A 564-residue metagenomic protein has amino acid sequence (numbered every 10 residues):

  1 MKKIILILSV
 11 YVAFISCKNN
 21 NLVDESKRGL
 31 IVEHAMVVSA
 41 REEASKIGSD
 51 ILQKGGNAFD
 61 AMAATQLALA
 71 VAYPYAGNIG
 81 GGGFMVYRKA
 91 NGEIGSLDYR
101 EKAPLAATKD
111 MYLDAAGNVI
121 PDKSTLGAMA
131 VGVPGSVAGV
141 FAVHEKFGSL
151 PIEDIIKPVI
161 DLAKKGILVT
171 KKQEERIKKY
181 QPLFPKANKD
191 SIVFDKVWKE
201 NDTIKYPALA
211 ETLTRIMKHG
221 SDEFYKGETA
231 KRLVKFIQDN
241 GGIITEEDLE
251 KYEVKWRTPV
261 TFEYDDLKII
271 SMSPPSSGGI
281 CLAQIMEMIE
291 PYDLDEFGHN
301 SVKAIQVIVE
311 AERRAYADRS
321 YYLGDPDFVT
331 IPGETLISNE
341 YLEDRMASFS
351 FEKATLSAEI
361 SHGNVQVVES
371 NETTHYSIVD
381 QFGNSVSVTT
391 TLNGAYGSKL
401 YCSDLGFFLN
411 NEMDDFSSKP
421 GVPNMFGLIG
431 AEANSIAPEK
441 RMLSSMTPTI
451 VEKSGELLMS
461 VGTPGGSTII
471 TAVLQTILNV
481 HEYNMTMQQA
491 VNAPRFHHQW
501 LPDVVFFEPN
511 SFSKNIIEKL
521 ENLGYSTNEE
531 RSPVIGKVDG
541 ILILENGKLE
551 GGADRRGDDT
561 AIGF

Functional and structural regions predicted by a protein language model:
M1-I4: Positively charged n-region of N-terminal signal peptides that target proteins for export
I15-S16: C-terminal motif of bacterial Sec signal peptides marking the signal peptidase cleavage site
N20-K46, D50, A58-K226, K231-S273 (+6 more regions): Noncatalytic scaffold domains of N-terminal-nucleophile
F59-Q66, E153-K164, K231-V234, H299-Y316 (+1 more regions): Short, well-structured alpha-helical segments that form the helix of a local strand-helix-strand
V71-S96, I243-T245, S385-K453, Y483 (+1 more regions): Active-site rim segments in enzyme catalytic domains, especially the processed small/beta chain of N-terminal
P291-T391, Y401-L405, E412, P420-G421 (+2 more regions): Internal maturation/activation junctions in enzymes
K440, E482-P533: Extended C-terminal subregions enriched in glycine
